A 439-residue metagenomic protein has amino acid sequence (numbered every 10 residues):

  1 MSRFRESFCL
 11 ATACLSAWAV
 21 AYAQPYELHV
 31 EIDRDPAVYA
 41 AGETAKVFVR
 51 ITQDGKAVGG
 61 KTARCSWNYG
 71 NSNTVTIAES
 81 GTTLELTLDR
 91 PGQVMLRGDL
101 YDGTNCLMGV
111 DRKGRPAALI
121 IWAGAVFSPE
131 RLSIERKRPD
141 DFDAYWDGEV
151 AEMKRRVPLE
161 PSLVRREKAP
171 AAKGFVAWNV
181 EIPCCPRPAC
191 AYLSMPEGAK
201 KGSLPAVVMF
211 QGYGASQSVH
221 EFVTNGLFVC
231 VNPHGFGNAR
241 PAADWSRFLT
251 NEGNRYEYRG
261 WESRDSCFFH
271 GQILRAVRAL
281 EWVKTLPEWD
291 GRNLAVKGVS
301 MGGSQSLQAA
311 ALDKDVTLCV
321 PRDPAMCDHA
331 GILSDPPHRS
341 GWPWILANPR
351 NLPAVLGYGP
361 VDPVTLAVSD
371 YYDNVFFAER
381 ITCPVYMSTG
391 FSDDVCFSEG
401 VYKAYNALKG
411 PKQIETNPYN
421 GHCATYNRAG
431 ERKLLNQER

Functional and structural regions predicted by a protein language model:
D33-A37, K154, P158-A199: N-terminal cap/lid segment of alpha/beta-hydrolase-fold proteins
A37-E43: Short, solvent-exposed loop/linker segments at the N-terminal edge of repeated beta-sheet extracellular domains
A191-M195, K201-Y213: Short beta-strand element of the alpha/beta-hydrolase
G198, R255-V299: Gly/Ser-rich "nucleophile elbow"/oxyanion-hole loop immediately N-terminal to the catalytic nucleophile in hydrolases
G214-L274, G331-H338: Cap/lid segment of the alpha/beta-hydrolase catalytic domain
G303, L307-P360, T416: Hydrolase active-site cap/lid region
I381, M387-T389: Short beta-strand/loop motif that positions the catalytic acidic residue of the alpha/beta-hydrolase fold
V395-R439: C-terminal catalytic histidine-bearing segment of alpha/beta-hydrolase fold enzymes
